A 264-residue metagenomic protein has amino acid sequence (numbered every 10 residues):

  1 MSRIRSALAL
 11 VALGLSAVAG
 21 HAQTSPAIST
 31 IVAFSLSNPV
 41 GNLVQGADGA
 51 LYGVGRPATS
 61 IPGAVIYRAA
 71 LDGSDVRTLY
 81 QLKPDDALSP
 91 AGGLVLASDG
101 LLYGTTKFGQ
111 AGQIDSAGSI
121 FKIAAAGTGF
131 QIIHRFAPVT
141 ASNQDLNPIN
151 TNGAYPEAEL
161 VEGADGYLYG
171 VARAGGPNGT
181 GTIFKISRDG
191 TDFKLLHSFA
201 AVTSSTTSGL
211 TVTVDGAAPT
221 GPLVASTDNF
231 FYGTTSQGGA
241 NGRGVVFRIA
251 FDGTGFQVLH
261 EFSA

Functional and structural regions predicted by a protein language model:
S2-A264: Extracellular beta-propeller repeat domains
